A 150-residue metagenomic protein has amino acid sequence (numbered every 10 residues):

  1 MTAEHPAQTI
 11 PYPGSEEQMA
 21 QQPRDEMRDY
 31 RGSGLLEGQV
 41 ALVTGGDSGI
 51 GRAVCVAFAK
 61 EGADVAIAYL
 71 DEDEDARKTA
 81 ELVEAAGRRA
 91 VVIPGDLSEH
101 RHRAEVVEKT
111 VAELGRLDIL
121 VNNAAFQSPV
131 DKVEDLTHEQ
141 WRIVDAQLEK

Functional and structural regions predicted by a protein language model:
M1-E37: Non-catalytic terminal and boundary segments that flank Rossmann-like NAD(P)-dependent oxidoreductase
S33-I67: Canonical Rossmann dinucleotide-binding motif of NAD(H)/NADP(H)-dependent dehydrogenases/reductases, specifically
V40, D118-I119, R142: Conserved catalytic-site loops of classical short-chain dehydrogenases/reductases
A63-K78: Conserved glycine-rich Rossmann-like NAD(P)H-binding loop of the short-chain dehydrogenase/reductase
D73-E74, P94-E108, H138: The beta1-alpha1 cofactor-binding region of Rossmann-like NAD(H)/NADP(H)-dependent oxidoreductases
I93-P94, A146: Conserved residues in the N-terminal Rossmann fold of short-chain dehydrogenase/reductase
N123-P129: Conserved NAD(P)H cofactor-binding loop of Rossmann-fold oxidoreductase domains
F126, E134-K150: Catalytic Tyr-X3-Lys loop
